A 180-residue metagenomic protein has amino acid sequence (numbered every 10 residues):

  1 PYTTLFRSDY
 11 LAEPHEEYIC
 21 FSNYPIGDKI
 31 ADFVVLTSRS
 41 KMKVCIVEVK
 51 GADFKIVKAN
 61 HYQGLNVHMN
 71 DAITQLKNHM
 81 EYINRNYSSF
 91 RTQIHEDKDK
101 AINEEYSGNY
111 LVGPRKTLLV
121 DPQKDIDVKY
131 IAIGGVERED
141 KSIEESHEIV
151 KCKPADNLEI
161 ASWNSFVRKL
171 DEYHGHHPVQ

Functional and structural regions predicted by a protein language model:
Y2-L5: Short, small-residue-biased leader/transition segments that mark boundaries at the very start of proteins
L11-C45: Active-site metal-binding core of divalent-cation-utilizing nuclease and nuclease-like domains
E17-S22, V47-E48, K100-Y110, P122-V136: Extended hydrophobic secondary-structure segments that form protein cores and membrane-embedded regions
F33-V35, C45-F54, H79: Conserved catalytic cores of phosphodiester-cleaving nucleases, focusing on short active-site segments
K43, I56, R85-Q93, S142-I143: Short, solvent-exposed secondary-structure capping/transition elements
G51-H68: A solvent-exposed, charged loop/short amphipathic helix patch at secondary-structure junctions
N66-V120: Acidic, metal/cofactor-coordinating or nucleic-acid-engaging core segments within structured domains
V120-Q180: Polybasic (Lys/Arg-rich)
